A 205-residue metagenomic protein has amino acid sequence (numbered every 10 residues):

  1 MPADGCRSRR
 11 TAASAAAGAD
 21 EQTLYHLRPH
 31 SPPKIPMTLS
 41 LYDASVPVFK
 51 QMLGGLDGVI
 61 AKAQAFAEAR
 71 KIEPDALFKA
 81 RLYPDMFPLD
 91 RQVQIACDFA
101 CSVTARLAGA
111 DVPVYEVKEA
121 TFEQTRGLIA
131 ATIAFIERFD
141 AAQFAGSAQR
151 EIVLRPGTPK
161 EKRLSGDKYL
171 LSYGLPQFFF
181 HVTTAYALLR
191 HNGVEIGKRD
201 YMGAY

Functional and structural regions predicted by a protein language model:
D20-P36: Short, Lys/Arg-enriched N-terminal segments with co-localized hydrophobic residues within the first ~10-30 amino acids
L39-K62, D75, R81-A105, A130: Aromatic-residue-lined binding/catalytic grooves and analogous aromatic/hydrophobic interfacial grooves in multimeric
A67-K79, F139-L170, M202: Acidic interhelical loop/turn segments
K79-V112, E161-G197: Short, contiguous alpha-helical
C101-A142: Helix-adjacent hinge/juxtasegments
I196-Y205: Short, highly charged C-terminal tails/helix-capping segments
